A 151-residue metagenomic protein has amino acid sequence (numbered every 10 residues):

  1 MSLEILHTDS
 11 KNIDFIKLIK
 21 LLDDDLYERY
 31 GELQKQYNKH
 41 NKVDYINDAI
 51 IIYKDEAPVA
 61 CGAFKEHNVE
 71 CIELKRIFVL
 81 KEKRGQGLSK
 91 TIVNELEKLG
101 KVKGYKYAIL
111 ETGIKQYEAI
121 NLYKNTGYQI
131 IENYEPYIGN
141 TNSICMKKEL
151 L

Functional and structural regions predicted by a protein language model:
L3-K75, L80-E82, V93-N94, L99 (+2 more regions): Acetyl-CoA-dependent GNAT
S10, I109-T112, I120, K124-C145: Conserved catalytic-core motifs of GNAT/GCN5-like acyltransferases
N12-I13, Q86, Y117, N140: Loop/helix-junction capping segments adjacent to catalytic residues or to phosphate/diphosphate-binding pockets
E70, K106, Q129: Short acidic/polar active-site loop segments enriched in Thr and Asp
L80-E82, Q86, I114: Active-site acidic-Proline motif in GNAT/NAT acetyltransferases
G87, G104, N125-G127: Short glycine-rich hinge loops at helix-strand junctions in the catalytic core of two-component histidine kinases
K90: Residues forming the Rossmann-fold NAD(P)(H) cofactor-binding site
V93, G100-T112: Conserved GNAT acetyl-CoA-binding A-motif
